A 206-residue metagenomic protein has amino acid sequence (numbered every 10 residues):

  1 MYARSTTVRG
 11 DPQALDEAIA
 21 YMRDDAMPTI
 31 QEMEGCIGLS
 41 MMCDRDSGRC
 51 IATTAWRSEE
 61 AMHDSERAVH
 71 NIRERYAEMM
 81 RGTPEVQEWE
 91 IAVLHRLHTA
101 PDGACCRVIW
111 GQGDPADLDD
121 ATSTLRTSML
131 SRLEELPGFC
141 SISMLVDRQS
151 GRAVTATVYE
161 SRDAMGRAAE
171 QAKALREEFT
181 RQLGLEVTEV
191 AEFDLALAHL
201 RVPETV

Functional and structural regions predicted by a protein language model:
M1-I51, R57-V206: Short S/T/G/P-rich N-terminal loop/turn motif that feeds into the first structured element of a domain
